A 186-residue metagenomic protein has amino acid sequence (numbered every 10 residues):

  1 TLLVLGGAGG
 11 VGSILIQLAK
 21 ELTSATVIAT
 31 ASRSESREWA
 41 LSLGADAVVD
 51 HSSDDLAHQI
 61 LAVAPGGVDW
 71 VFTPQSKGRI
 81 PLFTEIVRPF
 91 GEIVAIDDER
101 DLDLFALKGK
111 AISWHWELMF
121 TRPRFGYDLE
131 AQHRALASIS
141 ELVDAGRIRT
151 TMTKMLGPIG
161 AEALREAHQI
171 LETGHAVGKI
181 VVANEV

Functional and structural regions predicted by a protein language model:
T1-S53: Mid-domain Rossmann-like dinucleotide-binding core that forms the NAD(H)/NADP(H) cofactor-binding site
A45, P65-D69: Local beta-strand N-terminus motif with an aromatic residue
V49, D69-F72, V94: N-terminal Rossmann-like NAD(P) cofactor-binding module of classical short-chain dehydrogenase/reductase
D55-G66: Short amphipathic alpha-helix with an adjacent loop that forms part of the alpha/beta core around
G78-I148, A183-V186: Glycine-rich phosphate-binding loop and adjacent beta-alpha segment of Rossmann(oid) nucleotide-cofactor-binding
A145-K154, R165-V186: C-terminal capping/lid region of NAD(P)-dependent oxidoreductase domains
P158-E162: Conserved loop-to-helix N-cap of the C-terminal "lid" that shapes the substrate pocket in Rossmann-like
